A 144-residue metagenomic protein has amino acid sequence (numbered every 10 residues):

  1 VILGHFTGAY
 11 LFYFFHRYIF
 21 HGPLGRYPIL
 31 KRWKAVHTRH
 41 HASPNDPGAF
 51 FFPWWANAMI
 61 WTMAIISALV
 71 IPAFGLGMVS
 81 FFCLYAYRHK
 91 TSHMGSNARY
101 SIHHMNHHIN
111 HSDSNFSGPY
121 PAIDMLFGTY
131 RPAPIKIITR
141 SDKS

Functional and structural regions predicted by a protein language model:
V1-I2, H104: Short intrinsically disordered, low-complexity coil segments enriched in acidic
I2, G48-A49: Catalytic cores of nucleotide-sugar-dependent glycosyltransferases that transfer UDP/GDP/TDP-activated
L3-F20, G77-N97: Transmembrane alpha-helical segments that form the membrane-embedded catalytic/substrate-channel core of multi-pass
R17, G22-A35, R39, S43 (+1 more regions): Membrane-proximal soluble regions of multi-pass membrane proteins
A49-V70, P121: Core segments of transmembrane alpha-helices that mediate helix-helix packing or line hydrophobic substrate/ligand
I60-R88, I137-S144: Hydrophobic alpha-helical transmembrane segments and immediately flanking/interface helices in integral membrane
